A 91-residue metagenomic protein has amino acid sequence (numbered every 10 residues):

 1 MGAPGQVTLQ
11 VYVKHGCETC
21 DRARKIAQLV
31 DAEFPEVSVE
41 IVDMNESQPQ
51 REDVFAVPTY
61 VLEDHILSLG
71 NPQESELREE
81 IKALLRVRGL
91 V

Functional and structural regions predicted by a protein language model:
M1-E33: Local sequence-structure signature of Cys/Sec-based thiol-disulfide redox active-site neighborhoods
R22-A23, D53, Q73: Residues at alpha-helix caps and immediate loop-helix transition turns in enzyme cores, especially N- and C-cap
P35-Q48: Thiol-based oxidoreductase modules, predominantly thioredoxin-like and allied folds used for disulfide exchange
E52-V61: Structural micro-motif
L62-V91: Non-catalytic, surface beta->alpha helical segment in thiol-disulfide oxidoreductase systems
